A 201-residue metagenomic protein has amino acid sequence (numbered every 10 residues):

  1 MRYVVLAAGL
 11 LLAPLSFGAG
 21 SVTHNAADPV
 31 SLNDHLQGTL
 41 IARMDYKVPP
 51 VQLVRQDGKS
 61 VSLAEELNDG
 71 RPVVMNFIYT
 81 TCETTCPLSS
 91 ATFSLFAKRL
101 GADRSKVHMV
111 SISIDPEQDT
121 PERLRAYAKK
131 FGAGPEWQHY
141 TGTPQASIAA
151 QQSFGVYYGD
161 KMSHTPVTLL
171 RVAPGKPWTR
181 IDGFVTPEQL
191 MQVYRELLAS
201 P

Functional and structural regions predicted by a protein language model:
M1-V54, S200-P201: N-terminal targeting signals for export/organelle localization
Y46-V48, N68-P72, R104-M109, D119 (+1 more regions): Extracytoplasmic
Q52-Q56, L170-R171: Hydrophobic beta-strand positions
L63-F93: Short active-site neighborhood of thiol/selenol oxidoreductases, capturing the structured segment around
R71-P72, S89-I112, K129: Conserved helix-turn-beta segment immediately C-terminal to the redox Cys motif in thioredoxin-like folds
K106-D119, P135-S147: Thiol-based oxidoreductase modules, predominantly thioredoxin-like and allied folds used for disulfide exchange
A126-T165: Short, internal strand/loop/helix patches that form the active-site neighborhood or redox-interaction surface
M162-P201: Thiol-/selenol-based redox modules, centered on thioredoxin-like and closely related oxidoreductase domains
